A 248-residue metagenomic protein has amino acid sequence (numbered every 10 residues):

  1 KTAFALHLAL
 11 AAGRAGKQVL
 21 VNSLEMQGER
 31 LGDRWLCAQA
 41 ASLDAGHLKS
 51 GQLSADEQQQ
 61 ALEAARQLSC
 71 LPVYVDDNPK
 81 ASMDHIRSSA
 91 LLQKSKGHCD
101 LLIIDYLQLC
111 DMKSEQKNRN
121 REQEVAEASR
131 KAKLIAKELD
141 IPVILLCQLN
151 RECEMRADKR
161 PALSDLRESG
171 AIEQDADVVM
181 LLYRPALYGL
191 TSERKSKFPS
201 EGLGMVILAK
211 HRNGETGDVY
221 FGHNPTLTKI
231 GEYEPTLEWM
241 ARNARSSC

Functional and structural regions predicted by a protein language model:
A3-F4, L8, L31: Hydrophobic positions on the alpha1 helix immediately C-terminal to the Walker A/P-loop
A11-H98, M112, V219-G222: Cytosolic-facing regulatory segments adjacent to core modules
L20, C99-L145: Helical hairpin unit composed of two closely spaced alpha helices linked by a short loop
L24, L53, Y106-L107, Q148-L149 (+1 more regions): Short, ordered loop/turn segments at secondary-structure junctions
L24-Q27, L31, N120, V143-R151: Von Willebrand factor
R30-G32, L109-S114, E152-M155: Short acidic/His/Gly/Ser-rich catalytic and metal-binding motifs that mark active-site loops of diverse hydrolases
A41, G46, D56, S82-C99 (+3 more regions): C-terminal regions of RecA-like/P-loop NTPase motor modules
A64-Y74, K131-L145, D175-D177: A structural motif corresponding to the C-terminal end of an alpha-helix and its immediate exit/capping segment
